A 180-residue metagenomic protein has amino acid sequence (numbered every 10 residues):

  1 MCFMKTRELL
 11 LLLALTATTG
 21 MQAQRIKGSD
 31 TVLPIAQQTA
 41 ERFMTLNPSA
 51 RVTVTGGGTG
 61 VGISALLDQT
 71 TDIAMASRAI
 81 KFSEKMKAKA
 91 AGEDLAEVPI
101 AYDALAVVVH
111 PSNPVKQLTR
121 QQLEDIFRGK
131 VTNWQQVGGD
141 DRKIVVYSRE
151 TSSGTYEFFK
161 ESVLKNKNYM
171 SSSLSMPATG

Functional and structural regions predicted by a protein language model:
M1-C2, G92: Residues that act as N-cap/strand-start positions at coil-to-secondary-structure junctions
C2-F3, T19-A23: Sec/Tat signal peptide C-region and signal peptidase I cleavage site
C2-K5, Q136-G138: A general structural signal for short secondary-structure junctions and capping/turn motifs
T6-R7, S29: Residue-level micro-sites within transmembrane alpha helices that shape and flank functional polar/acidic positions
E8-A17: Sec-dependent N-terminal signal peptides
T16-T19, V52: Short stretches within intrinsically disordered, low-complexity N-terminal or propeptide regions
A23-G180: Exported/periplasmic ABC-transporter solute-binding proteins
